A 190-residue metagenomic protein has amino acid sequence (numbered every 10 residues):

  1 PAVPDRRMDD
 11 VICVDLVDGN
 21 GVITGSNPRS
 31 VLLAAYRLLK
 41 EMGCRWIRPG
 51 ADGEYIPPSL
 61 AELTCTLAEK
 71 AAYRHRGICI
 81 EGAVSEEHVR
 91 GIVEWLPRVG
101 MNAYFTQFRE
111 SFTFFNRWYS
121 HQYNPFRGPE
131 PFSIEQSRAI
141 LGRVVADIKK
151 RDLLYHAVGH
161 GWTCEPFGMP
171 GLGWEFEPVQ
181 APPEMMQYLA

Functional and structural regions predicted by a protein language model:
P1: Conserved, function-critical positions that sit in or immediately flank catalytic and ligand-binding motifs
P4-L189: Feature activates predominantly on carbohydrate-active enzymes
